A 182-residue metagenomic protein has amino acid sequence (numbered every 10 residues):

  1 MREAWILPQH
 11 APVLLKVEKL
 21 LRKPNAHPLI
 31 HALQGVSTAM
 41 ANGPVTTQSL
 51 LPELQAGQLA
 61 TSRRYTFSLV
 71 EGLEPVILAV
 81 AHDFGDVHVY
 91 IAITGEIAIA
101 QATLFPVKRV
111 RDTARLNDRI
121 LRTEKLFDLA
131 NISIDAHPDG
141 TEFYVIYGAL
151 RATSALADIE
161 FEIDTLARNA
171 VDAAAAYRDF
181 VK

Functional and structural regions predicted by a protein language model:
M1-H88, D135: Charge-rich, low-complexity N-terminal segments
I6-P8, A102-L104, G148-L150: Short beta-strand-to-loop capping motifs
L20-P24, G57, R119-L126, E162-A176: Conserved short hydrophobic interaction patches
D83-Q101: Central antiparallel beta-sheet cores of small beta-barrel/beta-sandwich binding domains
F84, P106, L150-A152: Beta-strand elements of well-folded, non-transmembrane domains
I99-E142: Short, internal acidic amphipathic alpha-helical interface segments that mediate docking to partner proteins
L129-K182: Well-ordered alpha/beta subsegment
